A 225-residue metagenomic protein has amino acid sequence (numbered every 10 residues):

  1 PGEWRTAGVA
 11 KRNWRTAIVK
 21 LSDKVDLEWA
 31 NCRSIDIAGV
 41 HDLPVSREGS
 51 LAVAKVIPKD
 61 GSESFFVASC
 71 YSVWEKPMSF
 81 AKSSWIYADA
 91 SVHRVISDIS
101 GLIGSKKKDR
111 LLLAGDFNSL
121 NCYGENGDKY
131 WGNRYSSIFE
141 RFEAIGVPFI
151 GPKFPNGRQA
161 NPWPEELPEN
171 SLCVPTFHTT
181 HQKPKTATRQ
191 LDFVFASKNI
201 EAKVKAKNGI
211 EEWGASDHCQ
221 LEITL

Functional and structural regions predicted by a protein language model:
P1-E75: Structured beta-strand-rich core segments of catalytic domains in phosphoester-bond hydrolases
G2-R5, E201-E212: Low-complexity, intrinsically disordered Gly/Pro/Thr-rich segments
K11-S34, A54-P58, A160-K203: Conserved beta strand-loop-helix elements of the APE1-like EEP
S34-P44, Y71-I96, N121-K129: Surface-exposed cleft-lining segments at the edges of enzyme active sites
S72, F117, C219: Active-site metal-binding loops of divalent metal-dependent hydrolases
I86-A187, L191: Metal-dependent phosphoesterases centered on the DNase I-like endonuclease/exonuclease/phosphatase
T180-P184, G209-G214: Short proline/glycine-enriched turn/loop segments at secondary-structure junctions
E211-L225: Surface polyanion/phosphate-binding segment centered on an Asp-His-Pro turn
